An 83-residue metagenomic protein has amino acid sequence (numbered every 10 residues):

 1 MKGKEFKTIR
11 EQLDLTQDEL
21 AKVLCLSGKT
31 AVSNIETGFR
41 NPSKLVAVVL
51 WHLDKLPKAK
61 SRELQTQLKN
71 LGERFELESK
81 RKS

Functional and structural regions predicted by a protein language model:
M1-Q12, W51: A short, Lys/Arg-rich alpha-helix, primarily the initiator
G3, T30, L45, R81-S83: N-terminal cationic leader/targeting segments used for protein routing and processing
K4, D14-T16, S27: Residue-level signal for the short linker/turn that defines the boundary of a DNA-recognition helix
F6, L20-A21, V32-I35: Conserved hydrophobic/aromatic packing and binding residues within compact polymer-binding modules
C25-N41: Recognition helix of helix-turn-helix/homeodomain-like DNA-binding domains that insert into the DNA major groove
N41-R62: DNA major-groove recognition helix of helix-turn-helix/homeodomain DNA-binding modules
L56-S83: Short, charged recognition helix plus adjacent turn of helix-turn-helix-like nucleic-acid-binding domains
